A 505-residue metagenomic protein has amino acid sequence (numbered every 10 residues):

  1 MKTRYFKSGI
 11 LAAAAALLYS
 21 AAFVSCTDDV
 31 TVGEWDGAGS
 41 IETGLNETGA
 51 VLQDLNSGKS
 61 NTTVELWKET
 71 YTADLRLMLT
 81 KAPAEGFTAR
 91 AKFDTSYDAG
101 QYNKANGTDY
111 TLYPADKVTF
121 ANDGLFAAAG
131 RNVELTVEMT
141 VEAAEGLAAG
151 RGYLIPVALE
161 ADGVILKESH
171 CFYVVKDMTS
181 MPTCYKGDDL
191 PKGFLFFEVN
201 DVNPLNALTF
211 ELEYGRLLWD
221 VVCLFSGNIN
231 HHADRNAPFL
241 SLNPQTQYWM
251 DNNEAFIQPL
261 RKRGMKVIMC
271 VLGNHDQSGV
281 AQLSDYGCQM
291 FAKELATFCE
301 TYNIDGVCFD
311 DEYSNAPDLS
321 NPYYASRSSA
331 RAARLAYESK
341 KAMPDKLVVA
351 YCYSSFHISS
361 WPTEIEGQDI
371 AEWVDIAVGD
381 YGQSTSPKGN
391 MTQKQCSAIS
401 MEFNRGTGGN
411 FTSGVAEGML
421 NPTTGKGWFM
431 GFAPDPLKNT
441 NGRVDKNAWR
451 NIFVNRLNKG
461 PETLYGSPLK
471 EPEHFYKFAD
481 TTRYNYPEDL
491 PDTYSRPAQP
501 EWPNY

Functional and structural regions predicted by a protein language model:
K2-A12: Bacterial N-terminal signal peptides that target proteins for export
S20-S25: C-terminal motif of bacterial Sec signal peptides marking the signal peptidase cleavage site
T27-F87, D94-G107, Y113, R131-Y505: Secreted glycan hydrolases and related glycan-binding modules that recognize and/or cleave
D123-V133: Short proline/glycine- and polar residue-rich coil/turn motifs
